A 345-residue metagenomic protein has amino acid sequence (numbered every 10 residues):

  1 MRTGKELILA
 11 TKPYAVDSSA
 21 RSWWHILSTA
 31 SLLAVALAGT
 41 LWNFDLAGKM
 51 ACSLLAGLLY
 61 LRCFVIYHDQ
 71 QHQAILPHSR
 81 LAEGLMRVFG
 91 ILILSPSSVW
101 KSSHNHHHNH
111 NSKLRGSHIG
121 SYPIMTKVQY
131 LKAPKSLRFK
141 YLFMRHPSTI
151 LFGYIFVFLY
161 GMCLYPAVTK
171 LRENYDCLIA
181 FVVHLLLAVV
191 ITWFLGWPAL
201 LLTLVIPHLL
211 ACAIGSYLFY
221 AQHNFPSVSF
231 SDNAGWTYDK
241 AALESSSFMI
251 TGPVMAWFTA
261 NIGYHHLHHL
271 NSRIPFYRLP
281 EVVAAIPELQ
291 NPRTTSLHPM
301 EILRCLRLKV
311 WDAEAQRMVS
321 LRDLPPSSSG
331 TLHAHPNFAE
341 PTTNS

Functional and structural regions predicted by a protein language model:
M1-L59, I66, P77, E83 (+2 more regions): Non-catalytic, topology-defining segments of multipass membrane proteins
S31-V35, L59-C63, L210-A213, T259 (+2 more regions): Residue-level signal for transmembrane alpha-helical positions in Major Facilitator Superfamily
M50-C52, L195-I206, L210-Q222, P226-F230: Juxtamembrane/interface helices at transmembrane-helix boundaries
C63-H72, W100-S112, L218-S227, F258-I274: Histidine-centered catalytic micro-motifs
L81-R87, A256-F258: Select transmembrane alpha-helical segments in multipass membrane proteins
F181, P253-A260: A glycine-rich, aromatic-flanked flexible loop/lid motif
H208-L209, N224, D232-W236, R278-P287: Active/binding-pocket-proximal capping segment
C212, S216-V254, T295-L297: Membrane-interfacial segments at transmembrane helix termini in multi-pass membrane proteins
